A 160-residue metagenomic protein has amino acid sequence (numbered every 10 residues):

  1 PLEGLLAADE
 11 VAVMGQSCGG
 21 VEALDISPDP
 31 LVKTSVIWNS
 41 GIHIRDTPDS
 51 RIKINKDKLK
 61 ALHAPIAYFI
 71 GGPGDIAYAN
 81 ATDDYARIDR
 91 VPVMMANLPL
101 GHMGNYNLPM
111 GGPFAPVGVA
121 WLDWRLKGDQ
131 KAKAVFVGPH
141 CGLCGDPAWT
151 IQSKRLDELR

Functional and structural regions predicted by a protein language model:
P1-V21: Gly/Ser-rich "nucleophile elbow"/oxyanion-hole loop immediately N-terminal to the catalytic nucleophile in hydrolases
V11, M95, L122: Divalent metal-coordination and catalytic microenvironments
V13, A64-Y68, V117, G128: Extracytoplasmic low-complexity repetitive segments enriched in small/polar residues
Q16, P28, L59, L108-A115: Solvent-exposed, acidic/flexible segments
E22-I26: Hydrolases whose catalytic domains are alpha/beta-hydrolase-1, hotdog thioesterase, or metallo-beta-lactamase-like
P30, N39, R125-L126: Sec/Tat-exported extracytoplasmic proteins
K33-L108: The feature captures the conserved acid-bearing segment of alpha/beta-hydrolase catalytic domains
V91, L100-M103, L108-R160: Alpha/beta-hydrolase-fold serine-hydrolase catalytic core, especially in secreted/extracellular enzymes
